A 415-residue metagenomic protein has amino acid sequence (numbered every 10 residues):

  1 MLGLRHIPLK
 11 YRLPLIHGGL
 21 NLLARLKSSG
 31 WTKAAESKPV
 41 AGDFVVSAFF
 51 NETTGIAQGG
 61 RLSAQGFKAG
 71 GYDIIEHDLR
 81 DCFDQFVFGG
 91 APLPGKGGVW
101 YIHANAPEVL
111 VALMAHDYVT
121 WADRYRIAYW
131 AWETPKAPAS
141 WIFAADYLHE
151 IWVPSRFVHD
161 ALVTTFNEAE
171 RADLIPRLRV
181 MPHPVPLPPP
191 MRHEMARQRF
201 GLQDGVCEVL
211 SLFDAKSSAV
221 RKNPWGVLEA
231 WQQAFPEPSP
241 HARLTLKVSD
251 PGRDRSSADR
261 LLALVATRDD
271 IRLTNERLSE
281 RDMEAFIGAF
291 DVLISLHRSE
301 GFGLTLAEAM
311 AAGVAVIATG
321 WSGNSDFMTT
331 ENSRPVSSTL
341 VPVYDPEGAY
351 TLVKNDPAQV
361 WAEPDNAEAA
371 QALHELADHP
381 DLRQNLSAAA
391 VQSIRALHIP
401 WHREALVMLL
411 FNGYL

Functional and structural regions predicted by a protein language model:
L2-A104: N-terminal pre-catalytic "stem/leader" segment of glycosyltransferase-like enzymes
V45, L202-K222, L228-Q232, T245: Conserved donor-binding/catalytic core segment of Leloir-type glycosyltransferases
V45-S47, D78-V163, N167, D282: Extended catalytic core of nucleotide-activated donor transferases of GT-like folds
P190-L202: A short helix/loop element that forms part of the nucleotide-sugar donor recognition site in Leloir-type
R255-E284, V292: Nucleotide-activated donor-binding/catalytic signature segment of Leloir-type glycosyltransferases, i.e., the conserved
R298: Aromatic "clamp/platform" in nucleotide-sugar-dependent glycosyltransferases that forms part of the donor/acceptor
A315-A318, M328, N332-S337: Short hydrophobic beta-strand element within catalytic cores of glycosyltransferases and related nucleotide-activated
A362-A369, D378-M408: A charged, aromatic-enriched C-terminal amphipathic alpha-helix characteristic of glycosyltransferases across folds
